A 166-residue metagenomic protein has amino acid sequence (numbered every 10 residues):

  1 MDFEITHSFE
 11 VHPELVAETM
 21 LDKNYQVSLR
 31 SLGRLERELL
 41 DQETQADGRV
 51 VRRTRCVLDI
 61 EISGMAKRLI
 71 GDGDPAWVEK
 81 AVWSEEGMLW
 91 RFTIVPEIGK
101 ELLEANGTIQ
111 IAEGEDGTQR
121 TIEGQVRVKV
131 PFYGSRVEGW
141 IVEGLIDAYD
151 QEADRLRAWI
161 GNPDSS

Functional and structural regions predicted by a protein language model:
M1-M65: Hydrophobic ligand-binding cavity/cleft-lining segments
D2, L39-L40, E104-T108, D147: Soluble, non-transmembrane catalytic domains of enzymes that act on hydrophobic metabolites at membranes
V16-M20, I122, L156: Hydrophobic pocket/interface hotspot
L29, I62-I70, I98-G99, Y133: Flexible, membrane-facing loop/turn or short amphipathic-helix motifs that contact lipid bilayers or gate lipid-binding
Q42-G48, Q125, D147, Q151: Subset-of-secretome marker
V50-R52, W77, V82, R91-V142: Beta-strand/loop substructures that line and gate deep hydrophobic ligand-binding cavities in soluble
D59-E85: Helix-adjacent hinge/juxtasegments
K80, E85, G134-S166: A conserved amphipathic terminal alpha-helix motif
